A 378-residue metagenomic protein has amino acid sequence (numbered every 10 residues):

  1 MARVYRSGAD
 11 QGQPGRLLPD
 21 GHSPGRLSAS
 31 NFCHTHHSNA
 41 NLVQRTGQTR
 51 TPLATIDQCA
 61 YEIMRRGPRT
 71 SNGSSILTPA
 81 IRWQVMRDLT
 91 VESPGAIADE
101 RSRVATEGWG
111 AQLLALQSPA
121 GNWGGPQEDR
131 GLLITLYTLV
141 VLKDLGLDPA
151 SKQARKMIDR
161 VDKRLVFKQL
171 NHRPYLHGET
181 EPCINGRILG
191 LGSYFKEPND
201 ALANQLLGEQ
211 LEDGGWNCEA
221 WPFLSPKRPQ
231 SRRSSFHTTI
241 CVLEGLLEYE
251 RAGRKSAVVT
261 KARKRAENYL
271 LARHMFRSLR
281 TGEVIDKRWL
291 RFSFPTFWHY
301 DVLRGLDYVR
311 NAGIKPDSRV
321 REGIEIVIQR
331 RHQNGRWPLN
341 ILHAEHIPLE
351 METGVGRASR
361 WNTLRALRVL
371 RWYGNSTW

Functional and structural regions predicted by a protein language model:
M1, N41-V43, R50-W378: Preference for long, amphipathic alpha-helical scaffolds in soluble/luminal domains and all-alpha bundles
A2-G12, R16-S23: Extreme N-terminal basic, low-complexity initiation segments that serve as generic localization/processing leaders
D10-G12, L18, V43, G47 (+1 more regions): Intrinsically disordered, low-complexity regions enriched in polar/acidic and amide residues
P14, S23-G25, S30, L53 (+1 more regions): N-terminal leader/targeting segments
G21-S23, A29, T35-A40: Short hydrophobic alpha-helical segments enriched in small aliphatic residues
L27, T46-T49: Intrinsic disorder/low-complexity segments
